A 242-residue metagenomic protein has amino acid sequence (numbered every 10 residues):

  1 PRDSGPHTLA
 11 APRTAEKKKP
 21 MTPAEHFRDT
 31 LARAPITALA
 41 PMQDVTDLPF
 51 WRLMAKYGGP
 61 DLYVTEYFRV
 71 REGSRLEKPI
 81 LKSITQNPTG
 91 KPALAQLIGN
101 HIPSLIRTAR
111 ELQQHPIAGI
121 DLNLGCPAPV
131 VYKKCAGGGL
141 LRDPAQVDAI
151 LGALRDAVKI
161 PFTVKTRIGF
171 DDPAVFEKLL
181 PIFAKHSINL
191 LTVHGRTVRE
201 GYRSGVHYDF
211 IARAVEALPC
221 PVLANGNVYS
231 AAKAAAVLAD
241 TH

Functional and structural regions predicted by a protein language model:
T8-A15: Ala/Thr-enriched low-complexity intrinsically disordered regions
E16-H242: Flavin-dependent oxidoreductase catalytic cores
